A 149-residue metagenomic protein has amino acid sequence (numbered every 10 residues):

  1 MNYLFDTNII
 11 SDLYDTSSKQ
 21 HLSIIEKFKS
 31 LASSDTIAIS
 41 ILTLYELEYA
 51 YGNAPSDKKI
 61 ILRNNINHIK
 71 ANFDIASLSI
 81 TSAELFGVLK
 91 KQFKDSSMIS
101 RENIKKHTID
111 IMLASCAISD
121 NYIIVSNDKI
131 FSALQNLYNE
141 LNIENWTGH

Functional and structural regions predicted by a protein language model:
M1-I39, Y51-H68: Short, well-structured N-terminal submotif of metal-dependent ribonuclease cores
N2, A114-H149: Acidic, PIN/NYN-like endoribonuclease modules and their adjacent C-terminal/linker elements
D6, D110, D128: Acidic active-site catalytic centers that drive phospho-/nucleotidyl reactions and related ester hydrolyses
I10-S11, Y45-E48, S132, E144: Nucleotide phosphate-binding site architecture
Y49, D74-I123: Active-site neighborhoods of divalent-metal-dependent phosphate/nucleic-acid chemistry enzymes
P55-I60, K94-D95, N142: Cytochrome P450 catalytic domain signature, combining two hallmark sequence patches
